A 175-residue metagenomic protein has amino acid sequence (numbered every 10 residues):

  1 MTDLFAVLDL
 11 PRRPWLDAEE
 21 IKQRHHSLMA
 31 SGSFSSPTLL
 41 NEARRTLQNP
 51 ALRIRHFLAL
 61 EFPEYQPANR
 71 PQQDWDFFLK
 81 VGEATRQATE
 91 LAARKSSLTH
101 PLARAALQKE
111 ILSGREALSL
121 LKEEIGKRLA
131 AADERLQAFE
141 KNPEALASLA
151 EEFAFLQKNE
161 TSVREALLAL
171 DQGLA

Functional and structural regions predicted by a protein language model:
M1-A175: C-terminal accessory/regulatory regions appended to core domains
